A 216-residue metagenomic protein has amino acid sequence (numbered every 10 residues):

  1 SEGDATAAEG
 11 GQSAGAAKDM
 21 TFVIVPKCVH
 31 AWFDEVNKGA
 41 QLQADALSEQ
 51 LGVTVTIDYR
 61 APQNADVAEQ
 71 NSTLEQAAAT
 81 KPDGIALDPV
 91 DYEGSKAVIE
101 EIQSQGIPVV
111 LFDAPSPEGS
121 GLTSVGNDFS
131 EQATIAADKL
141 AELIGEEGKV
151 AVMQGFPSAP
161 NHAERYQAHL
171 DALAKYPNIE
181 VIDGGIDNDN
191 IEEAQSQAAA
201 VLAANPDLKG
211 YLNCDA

Functional and structural regions predicted by a protein language model:
S1-A216: A residue-level marker of the well-folded mature domains of exported/periplasmic proteins
